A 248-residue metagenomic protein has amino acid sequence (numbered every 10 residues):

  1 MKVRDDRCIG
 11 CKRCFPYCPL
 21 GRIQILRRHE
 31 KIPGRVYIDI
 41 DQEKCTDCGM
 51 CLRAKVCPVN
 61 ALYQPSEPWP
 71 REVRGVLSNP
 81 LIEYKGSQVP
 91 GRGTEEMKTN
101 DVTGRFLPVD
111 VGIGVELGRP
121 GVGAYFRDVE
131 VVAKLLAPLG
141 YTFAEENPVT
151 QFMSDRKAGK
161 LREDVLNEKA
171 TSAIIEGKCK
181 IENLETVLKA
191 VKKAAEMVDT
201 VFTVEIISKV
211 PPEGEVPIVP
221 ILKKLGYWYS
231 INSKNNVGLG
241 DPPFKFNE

Functional and structural regions predicted by a protein language model:
M1-D5, P16: N-terminal, Lys/Arg-enriched amphipathic/low-complexity engagement segments that precede the first folded domain
I9, T46, V73-L107, A133-P138 (+3 more regions): Long, contiguous binding/interaction regions
R13-Q42, T46-P70: Iron-sulfur cluster-binding cysteine motifs and their immediate structural context in ferredoxin-like electron-transfer
R28, P148-V149, K209: Short, ordered loop/turn segments at secondary-structure junctions
M97-K160: Non-catalytic interaction/regulatory modules that flank or connect domains
L117-R119, G177-I181: Short beta-strand-to-loop capping motifs
V122-D128, I181-A190: Short, conserved charged micro-motifs
K169-A173: Flexible loop/N-cap segments at domain edges
